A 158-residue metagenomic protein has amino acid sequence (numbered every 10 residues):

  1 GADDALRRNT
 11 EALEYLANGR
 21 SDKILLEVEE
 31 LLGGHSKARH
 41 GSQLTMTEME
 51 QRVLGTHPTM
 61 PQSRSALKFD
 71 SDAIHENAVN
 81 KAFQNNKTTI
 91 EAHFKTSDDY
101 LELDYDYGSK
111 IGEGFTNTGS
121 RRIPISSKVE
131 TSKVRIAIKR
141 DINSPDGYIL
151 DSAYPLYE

Functional and structural regions predicted by a protein language model:
G1-K68, Y157-E158: Low-complexity, glycine/serine/proline-rich disordered segments that function as export/translocation leaders
S42-E158: Functional cores of ribonucleases/endoribonucleases
